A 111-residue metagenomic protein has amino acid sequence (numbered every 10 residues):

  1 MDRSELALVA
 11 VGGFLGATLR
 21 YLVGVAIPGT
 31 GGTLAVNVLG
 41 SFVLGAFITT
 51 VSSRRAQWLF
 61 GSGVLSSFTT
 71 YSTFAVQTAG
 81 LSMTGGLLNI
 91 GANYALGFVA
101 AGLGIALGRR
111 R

Functional and structural regions predicted by a protein language model:
M1-R111: Membrane-interface helix-loop junctions in multi-pass transporters/channels
